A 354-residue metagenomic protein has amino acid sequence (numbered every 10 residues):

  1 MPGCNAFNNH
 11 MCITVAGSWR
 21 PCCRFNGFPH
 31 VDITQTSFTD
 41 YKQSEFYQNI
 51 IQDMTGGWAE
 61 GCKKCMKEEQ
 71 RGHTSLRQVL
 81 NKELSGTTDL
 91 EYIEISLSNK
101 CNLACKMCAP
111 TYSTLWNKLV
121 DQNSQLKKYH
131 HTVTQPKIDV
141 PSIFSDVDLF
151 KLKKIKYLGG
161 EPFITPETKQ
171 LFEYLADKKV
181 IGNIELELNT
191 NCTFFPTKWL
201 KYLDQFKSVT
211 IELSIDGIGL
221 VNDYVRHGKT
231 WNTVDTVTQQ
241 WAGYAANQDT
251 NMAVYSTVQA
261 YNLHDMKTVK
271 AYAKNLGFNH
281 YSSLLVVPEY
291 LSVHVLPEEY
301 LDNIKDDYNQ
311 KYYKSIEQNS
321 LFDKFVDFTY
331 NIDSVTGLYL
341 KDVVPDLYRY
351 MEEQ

Functional and structural regions predicted by a protein language model:
M1-N5, T87: Short loop/turn motifs at secondary-structure junctions and domain boundaries
A6, W19-R24, W58-Q70, K100-T111: Local cysteine-cluster metal-coordination motifs and their immediate loop/turn environment, predominantly Fe-S cluster
I13-A16: Short, acidic, Ser/Thr-enriched surface-loop or helix-capping motifs
N26-K67: Membrane-interface junctions of multi-pass transporters
N26-V31, E68-V79, T111-L119: Iron-sulfur (Fe-S) cluster-binding segments and ferredoxin-like electron-carrier domains, especially [2Fe-2S]
W58, K64-E91, C101-L103, S124 (+1 more regions): Recognition helices and adjacent regulatory flanks at domain boundaries
L90-K100, T111-I138, F150-E167, K178-T197 (+3 more regions): Core AdoMet radical
E187, S208-E212, N232-Q354: Conserved C-terminal portion of the radical SAM core fold that forms the substrate/S-adenosylmethionine-binding
